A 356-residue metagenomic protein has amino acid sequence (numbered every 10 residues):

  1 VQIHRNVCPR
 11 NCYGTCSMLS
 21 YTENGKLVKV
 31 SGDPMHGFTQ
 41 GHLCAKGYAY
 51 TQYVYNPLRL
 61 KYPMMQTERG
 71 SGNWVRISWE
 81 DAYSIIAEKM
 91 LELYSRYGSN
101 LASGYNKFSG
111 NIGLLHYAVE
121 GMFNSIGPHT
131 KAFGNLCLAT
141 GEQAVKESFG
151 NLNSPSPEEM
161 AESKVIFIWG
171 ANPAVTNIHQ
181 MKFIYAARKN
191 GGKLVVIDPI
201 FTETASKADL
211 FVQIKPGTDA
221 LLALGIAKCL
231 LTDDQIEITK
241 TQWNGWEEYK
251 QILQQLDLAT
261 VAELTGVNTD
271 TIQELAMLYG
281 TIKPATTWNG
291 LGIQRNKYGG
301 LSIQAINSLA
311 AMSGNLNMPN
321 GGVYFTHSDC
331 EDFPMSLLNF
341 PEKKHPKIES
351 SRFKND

Functional and structural regions predicted by a protein language model:
V1-T232, N268: N-terminal export/assembly segments and adjacent metallocofactor-ligating motifs of anaerobic energy-metabolism
M35, A139-A305, M312-L316, H327-D356: Non-catalytic alpha/beta scaffold blocks inside enzyme catalytic domains
Y55, S71, Y97, F133 (+4 more regions): Secondary-structure transition/capping residues
I85, A118-G121, T260, E274 (+1 more regions): Amphipathic alpha-helical segments that form well-ordered structural scaffolds and often line/cohere around active
F123-K131, A310-N320: Structural alpha-beta junctions
